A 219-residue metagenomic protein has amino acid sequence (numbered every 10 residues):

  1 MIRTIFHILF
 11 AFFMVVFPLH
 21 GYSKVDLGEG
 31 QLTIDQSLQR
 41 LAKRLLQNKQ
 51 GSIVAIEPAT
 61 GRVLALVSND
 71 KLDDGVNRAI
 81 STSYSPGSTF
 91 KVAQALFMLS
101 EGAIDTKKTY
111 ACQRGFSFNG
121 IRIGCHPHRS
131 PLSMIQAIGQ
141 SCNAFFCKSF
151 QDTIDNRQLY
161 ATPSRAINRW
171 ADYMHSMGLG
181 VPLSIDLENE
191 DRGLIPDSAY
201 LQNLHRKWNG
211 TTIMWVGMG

Functional and structural regions predicted by a protein language model:
M1-S52, L72-D74: Extracytoplasmic/periplasmic proteins that interact with beta-lactams or build/remodel peptidoglycan
E29, Q36-L38, G51-Y84, F97-G219: Beta-lactam-recognizing serine transpeptidase/beta-lactamase-like catalytic domain environment
G87-L96: Active/ligand-binding-proximal structured segments within catalytic/core domains that scaffold catalytic residues
